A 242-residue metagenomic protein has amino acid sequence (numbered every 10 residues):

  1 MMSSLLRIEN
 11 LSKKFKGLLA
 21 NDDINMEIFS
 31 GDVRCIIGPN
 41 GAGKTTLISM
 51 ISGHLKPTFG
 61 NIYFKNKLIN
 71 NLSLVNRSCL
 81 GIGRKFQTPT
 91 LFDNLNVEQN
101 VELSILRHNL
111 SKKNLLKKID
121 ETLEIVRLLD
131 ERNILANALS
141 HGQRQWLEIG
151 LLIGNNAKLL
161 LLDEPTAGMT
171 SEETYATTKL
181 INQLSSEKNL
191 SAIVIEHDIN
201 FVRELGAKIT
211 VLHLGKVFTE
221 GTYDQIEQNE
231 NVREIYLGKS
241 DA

Functional and structural regions predicted by a protein language model:
S3-R7, L11-A242: Glycine-rich phosphate-binding loops of nucleotide-dependent enzymes
